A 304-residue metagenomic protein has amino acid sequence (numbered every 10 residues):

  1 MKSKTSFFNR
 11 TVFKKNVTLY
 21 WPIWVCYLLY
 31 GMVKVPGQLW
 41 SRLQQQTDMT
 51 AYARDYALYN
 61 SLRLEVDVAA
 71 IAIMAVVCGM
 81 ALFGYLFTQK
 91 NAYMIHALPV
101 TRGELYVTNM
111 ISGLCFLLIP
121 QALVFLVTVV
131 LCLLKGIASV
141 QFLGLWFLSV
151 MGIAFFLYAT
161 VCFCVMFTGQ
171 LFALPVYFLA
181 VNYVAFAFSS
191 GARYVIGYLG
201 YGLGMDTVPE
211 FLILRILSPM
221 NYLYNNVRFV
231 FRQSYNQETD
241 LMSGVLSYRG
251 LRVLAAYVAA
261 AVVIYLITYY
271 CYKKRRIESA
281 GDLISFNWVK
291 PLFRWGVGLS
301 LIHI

Functional and structural regions predicted by a protein language model:
M1-Y27: Aromatic- and glycine-rich beta-strand/loop motifs that create alpha-glucan
T18-Q46, V66-V77, A180-F186, G296-S300: Hydrophobic alpha-helical transmembrane segments of multi-pass membrane transport/permease proteins
A57-N60, L64, I111-L174, F186-S189 (+1 more regions): Secretory targeting signals
R63-N91: Long, hydrophobic alpha-helical segments
V68-A72, S247-V263: Alpha-helical transmembrane segments
L82-L118, A280: Helix-loop-helix units of permease transmembrane domains in multi-pass membrane transporters, especially ABC
L174-P209: Transmembrane helix segments
I302-I304: Conserved small/polar residues in nucleotide/adenosyl-binding loops
